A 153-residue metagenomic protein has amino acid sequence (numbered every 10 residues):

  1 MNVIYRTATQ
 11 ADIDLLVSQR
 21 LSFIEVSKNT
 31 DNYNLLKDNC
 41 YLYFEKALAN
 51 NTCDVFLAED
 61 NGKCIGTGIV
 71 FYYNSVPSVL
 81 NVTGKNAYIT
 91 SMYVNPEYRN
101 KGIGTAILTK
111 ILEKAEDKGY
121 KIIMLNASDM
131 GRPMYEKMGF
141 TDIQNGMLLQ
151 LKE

Functional and structural regions predicted by a protein language model:
I4-S18: A short beta-loop-alpha structural element at the N-terminal edge of CoA-dependent acyl/N-acetyltransferase catalytic
T7, Y120, E136-G146: Conserved acetyl-CoA-binding loop of GNAT-fold acetyltransferases
I24-F44: Conserved GNAT-fold acetyl-CoA-binding loop/helix
E45-L57, Y88: A short helix-loop-beta-strand connector motif used in the catalytic cores of GNAT acetyltransferases and, in some
L57, K63-Y72, Y88, Y93: Conserved beta-strand in the GNAT
Y98, G102-K110: Conserved acetyl-CoA pyrophosphate-binding loop and the N-cap/start of the following alpha-helix in GNAT-like
L108, A115-A127: Conserved GNAT acetyl-CoA-binding A-motif
I123-P133, L148-K152: Conserved beta-strand-loop-alpha-helix junction that forms the acyl-donor binding cleft
